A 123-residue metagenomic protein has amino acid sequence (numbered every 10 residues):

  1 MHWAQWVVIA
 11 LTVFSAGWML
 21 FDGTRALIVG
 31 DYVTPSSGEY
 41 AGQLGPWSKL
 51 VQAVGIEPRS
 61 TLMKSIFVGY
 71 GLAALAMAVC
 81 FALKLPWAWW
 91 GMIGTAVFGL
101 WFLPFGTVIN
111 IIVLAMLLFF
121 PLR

Functional and structural regions predicted by a protein language model:
M1-R123: Topology signature of small-to-medium multi-pass alpha-helical membrane proteins
